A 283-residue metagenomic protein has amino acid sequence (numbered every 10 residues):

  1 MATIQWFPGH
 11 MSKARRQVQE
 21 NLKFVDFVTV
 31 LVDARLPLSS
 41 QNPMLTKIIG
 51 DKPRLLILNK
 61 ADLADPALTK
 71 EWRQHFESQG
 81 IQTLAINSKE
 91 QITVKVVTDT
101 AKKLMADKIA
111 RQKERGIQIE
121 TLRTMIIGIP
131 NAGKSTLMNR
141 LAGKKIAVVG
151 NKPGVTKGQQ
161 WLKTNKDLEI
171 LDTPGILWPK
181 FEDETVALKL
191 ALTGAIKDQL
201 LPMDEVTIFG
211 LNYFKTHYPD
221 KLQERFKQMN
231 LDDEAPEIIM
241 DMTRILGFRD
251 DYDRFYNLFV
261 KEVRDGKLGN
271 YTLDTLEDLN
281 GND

Functional and structural regions predicted by a protein language model:
M1-V28, R35-L36, Q41-P43, I48-R54 (+3 more regions): Helix-rich effector regions associated with P-loop NTPase G domains
V30, L56-L58, I126: Structural beta-sheet core signal
P43-T46, K70-R73, D99-T100, R140-L141 (+1 more regions): Short, glycine/charged-enriched secondary-structure capping and boundary segments
D62-I127, I146: Canonical P-loop GTPase G-domain recognition
S88, M138, L168-L171: Conserved active-site beta-strand-loop modules that form the wall/rim of enzyme catalytic pockets and either contain
V96, T100, T136, F209 (+1 more regions): Alpha-helical scaffold segments in soluble metabolic enzymes
K108-Q112, N139, K145-N151, Y218-K221: Short, structured loop/turn "capping" segments at alpha-beta junctions
R123-G143, T173: Glycine-rich phosphate-binding P-loop
